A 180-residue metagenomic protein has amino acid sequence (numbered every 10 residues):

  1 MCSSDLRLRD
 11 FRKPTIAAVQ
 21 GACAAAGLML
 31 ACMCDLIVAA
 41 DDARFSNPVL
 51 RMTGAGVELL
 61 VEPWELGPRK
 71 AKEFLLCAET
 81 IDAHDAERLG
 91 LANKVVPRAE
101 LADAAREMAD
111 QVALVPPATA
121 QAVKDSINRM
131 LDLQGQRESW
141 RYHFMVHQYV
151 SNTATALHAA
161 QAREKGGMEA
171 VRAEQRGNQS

Functional and structural regions predicted by a protein language model:
C2-S3: Short, small-residue-biased leader/transition segments that mark boundaries at the very start of proteins
L6-A118: Crotonase-fold acyl-CoA enzyme core
A78-A83, D103, L114-S180: C-terminal alpha-helix plus adjacent terminal tail
